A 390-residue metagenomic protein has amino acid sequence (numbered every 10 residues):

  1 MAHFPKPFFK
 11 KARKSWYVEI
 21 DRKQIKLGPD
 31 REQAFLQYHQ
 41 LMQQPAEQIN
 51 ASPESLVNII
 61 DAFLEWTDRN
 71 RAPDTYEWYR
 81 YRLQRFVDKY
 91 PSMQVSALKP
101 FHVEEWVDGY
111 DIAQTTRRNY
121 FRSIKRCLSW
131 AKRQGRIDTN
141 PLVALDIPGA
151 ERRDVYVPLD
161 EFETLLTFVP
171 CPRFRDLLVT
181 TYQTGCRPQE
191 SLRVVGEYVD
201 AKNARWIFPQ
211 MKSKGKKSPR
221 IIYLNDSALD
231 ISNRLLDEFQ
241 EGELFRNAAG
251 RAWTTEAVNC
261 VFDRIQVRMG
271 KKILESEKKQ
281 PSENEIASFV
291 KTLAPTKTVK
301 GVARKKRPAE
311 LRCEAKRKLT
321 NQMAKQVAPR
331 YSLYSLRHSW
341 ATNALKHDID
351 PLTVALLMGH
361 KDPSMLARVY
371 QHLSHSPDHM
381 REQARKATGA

Functional and structural regions predicted by a protein language model:
H3, S129-T139, T181-A204, L352: Short, charged phosphate-coordinating catalytic segments
H3-A97, F101: N-terminal DNA-binding module of tyrosine recombinases/phage integrases
E65-S129, R133-R136, R153, S218 (+3 more regions): N-terminal core-binding DNA-recognition domain of tyrosine site-specific recombinases/integrases
R118, R133, I137, V143-P188 (+2 more regions): Basic, Lys/Arg- and aromatic-enriched nucleic-acid-binding interface segment
Y156, Q210-K214, M358-Q383: Catalytic-site neighborhood detector that most strongly recognizes the C-terminal catalytic loop/helix of tyrosine
D160, T184, R193-D237: Conserved tyrosine-mediated DNA breakage-rejoining catalytic core shared by Y-recombinases
T164, R220, R234, R368-A390: DNA/chromatin major-groove-contacting recognition/catalytic segments
T167, P172, T184, I222 (+4 more regions): Short, basic (Lys/Arg/His-rich) helix/loop patches that form interaction surfaces in the mid-to-C-terminal regions
